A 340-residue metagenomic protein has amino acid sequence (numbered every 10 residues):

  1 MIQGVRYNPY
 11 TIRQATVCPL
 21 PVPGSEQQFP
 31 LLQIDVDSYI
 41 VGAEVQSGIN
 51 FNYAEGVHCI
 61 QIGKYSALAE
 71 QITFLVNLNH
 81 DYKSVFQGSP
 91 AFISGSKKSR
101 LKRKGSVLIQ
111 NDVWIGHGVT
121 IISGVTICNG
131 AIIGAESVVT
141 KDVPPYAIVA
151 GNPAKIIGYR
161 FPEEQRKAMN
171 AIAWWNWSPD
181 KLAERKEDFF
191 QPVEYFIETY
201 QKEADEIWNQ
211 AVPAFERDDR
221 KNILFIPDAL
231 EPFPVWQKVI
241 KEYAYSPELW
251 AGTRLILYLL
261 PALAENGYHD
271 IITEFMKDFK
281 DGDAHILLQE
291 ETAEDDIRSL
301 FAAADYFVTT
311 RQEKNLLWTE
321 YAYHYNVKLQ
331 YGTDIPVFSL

Functional and structural regions predicted by a protein language model:
V17-S123: Flexible, glycine/small-residue-enriched loop-and-beta-strand segment within the central core of proteins
I62, W318-P336: A short, gly/pro- and small-residue-rich
A91-I121, P153-P213: C-terminal segments of enzyme domains that contribute to small-molecule binding surfaces
G118-A131, S137-K141: Beta-rich strand-turn-strand
K202-D219, L329, I335-L340: Non-catalytic membrane-proximal stalk/linker segments that position and tether the catalytic domains
W208-L287: Conserved catalytic-core segment of nucleotide-activated headgroup transferases in glycan assembly
G282-L300: Conserved active-site histidine-acidic residue motif and adjacent donor-binding/catalytic loop of glycosyltransferases
S299-K314: Acidic donor-binding loop of glycosyltransferase active sites
